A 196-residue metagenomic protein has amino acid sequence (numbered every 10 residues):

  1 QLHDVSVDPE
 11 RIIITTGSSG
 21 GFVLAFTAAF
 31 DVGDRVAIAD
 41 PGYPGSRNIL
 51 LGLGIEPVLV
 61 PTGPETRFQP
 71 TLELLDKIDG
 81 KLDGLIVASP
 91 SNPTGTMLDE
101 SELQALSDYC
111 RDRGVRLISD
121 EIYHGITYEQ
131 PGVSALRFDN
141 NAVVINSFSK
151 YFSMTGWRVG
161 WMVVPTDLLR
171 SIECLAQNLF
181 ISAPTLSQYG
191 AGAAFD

Functional and structural regions predicted by a protein language model:
Q1-R35: Phosphate-binding glycine-rich loop
I12, V36-A37, L50, L85 (+5 more regions): Generic structural signal for small/hydrophobic residues in well-ordered secondary structure, especially within
A25, S46, L106: Aromatic/hydrophobic pocket-lining residues that form π-stacking "cages" and hydrophobic walls in ligand
A28-L50: Conserved PLP-anchoring active-site segment centered on the Schiff-base-forming lysine
D34, I55, D112-R116, N140: A short helix->loop->beta-strand "cap" motif at the edges of active sites that frequently abuts
I38, L59, L117-S119, V144-N146 (+1 more regions): Hydrophobic residues in well-ordered beta-strands that form the structural core
T62-Q130: Active-site phosphate-binding strand-loop segment of PLP-dependent enzymes
V143-V144, F148-D196: PLP-dependent aminotransferase class I/II
